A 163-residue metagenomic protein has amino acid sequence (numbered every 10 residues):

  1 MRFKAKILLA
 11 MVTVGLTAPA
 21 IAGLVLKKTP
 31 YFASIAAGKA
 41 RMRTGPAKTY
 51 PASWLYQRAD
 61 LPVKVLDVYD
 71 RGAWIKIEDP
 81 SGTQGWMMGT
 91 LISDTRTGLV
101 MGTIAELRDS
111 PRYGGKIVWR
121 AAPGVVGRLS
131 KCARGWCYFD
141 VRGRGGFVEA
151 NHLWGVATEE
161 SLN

Functional and structural regions predicted by a protein language model:
M1-L8: Bacterial N-terminal signal peptides that target proteins for export
T13-G15: Repetitive helical segments and hydrophobic/amphipathic motifs
T17-P19: N-terminal signal peptide c-region/cleavage motif recognized by signal peptidases
I21-T44, L55-A59, L66-R71, I75-P111 (+2 more regions): SH3-family beta-barrel domains
P51-A52: Beta-strand-rich domains and repeat architectures in extracellular enzymes and scaffolds, especially beta-propellers
